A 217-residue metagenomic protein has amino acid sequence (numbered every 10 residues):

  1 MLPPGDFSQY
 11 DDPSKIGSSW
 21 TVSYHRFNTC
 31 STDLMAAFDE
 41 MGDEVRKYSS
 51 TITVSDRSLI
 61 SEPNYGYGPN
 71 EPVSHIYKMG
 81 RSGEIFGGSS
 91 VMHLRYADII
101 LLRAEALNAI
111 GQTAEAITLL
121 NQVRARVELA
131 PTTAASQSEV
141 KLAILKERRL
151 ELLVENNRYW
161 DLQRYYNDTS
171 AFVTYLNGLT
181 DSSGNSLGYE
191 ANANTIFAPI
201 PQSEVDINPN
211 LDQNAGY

Functional and structural regions predicted by a protein language model:
M1-A36: Polar, glycine-rich mid-to-C-terminal structural blocks that act as macromolecule-binding/assembly scaffolds
M1-P4, G42-Y217: Acidic/polar-rich alpha-helix caps and helix-coil junctions
